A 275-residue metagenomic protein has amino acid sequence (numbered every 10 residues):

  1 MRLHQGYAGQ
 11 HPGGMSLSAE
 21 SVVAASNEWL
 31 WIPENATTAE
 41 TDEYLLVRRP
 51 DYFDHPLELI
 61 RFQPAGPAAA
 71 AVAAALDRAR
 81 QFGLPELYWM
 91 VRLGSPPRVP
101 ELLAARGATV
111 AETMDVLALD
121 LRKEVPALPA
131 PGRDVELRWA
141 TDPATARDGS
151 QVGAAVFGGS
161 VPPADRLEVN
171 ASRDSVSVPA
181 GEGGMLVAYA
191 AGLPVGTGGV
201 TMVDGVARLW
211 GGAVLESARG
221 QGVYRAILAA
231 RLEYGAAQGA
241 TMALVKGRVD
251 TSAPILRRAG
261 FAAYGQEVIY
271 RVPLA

Functional and structural regions predicted by a protein language model:
M1-F82, S95: N-terminal charged segments
W31-T37, G83-E86, V99, A111-M114 (+2 more regions): A short helix-loop-beta-strand connector motif used in the catalytic cores of GNAT acetyltransferases and, in some
T38-T41, E101-T109, E182-G196: Conserved beta-hairpin
Y52-L59, M202-W210, R219: A conserved beta-turn-beta hairpin within the catalytic core of GNAT-like acetyltransferases that forms part
G66-A146, G158, V245, V268-V272: Acyl-donor-binding surface of acyltransferase catalytic domains
A68-L76, V214-E216, G220-E233, A237 (+1 more regions): Conserved acetyl-CoA-binding loop-helix of GNAT-fold acetyltransferases
V152-A164: Helix-loop element at the rim of GNAT/NAT acetyltransferase active sites that forms part of the acceptor-substrate
V161-L215: A conserved beta-strand-loop-helix scaffold within acyl/acetyltransferase catalytic domains
